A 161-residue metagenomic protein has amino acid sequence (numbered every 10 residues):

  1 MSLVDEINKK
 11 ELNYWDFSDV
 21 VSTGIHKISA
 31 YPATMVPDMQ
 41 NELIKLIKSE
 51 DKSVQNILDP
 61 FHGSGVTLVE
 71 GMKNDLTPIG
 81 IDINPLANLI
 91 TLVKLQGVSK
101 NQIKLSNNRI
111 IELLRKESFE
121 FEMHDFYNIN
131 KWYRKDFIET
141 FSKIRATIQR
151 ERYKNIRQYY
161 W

Functional and structural regions predicted by a protein language model:
M1-D51: S-adenosyl-L-methionine
S29, P60-F61, G80: Alpha-helix N-cap/helix-initiation motif
Q40, P60-F61, P85: Proline-centered helix-kink/hinge sites
L46-K52, G71-I79: Short, solvent-exposed loop/edge-beta patches enriched in aromatic
E50-V54, Y153-K154: Short helix-terminating capping/connector loops at secondary-structure junctions
K52-G63: Conserved class I S-adenosyl-L-methionine
G65-V69: Glycine-rich SAM-binding Motif I of class I
K73, T77-G80, N84-W161: Class I S-adenosyl-L-methionine-dependent methyltransferase module
